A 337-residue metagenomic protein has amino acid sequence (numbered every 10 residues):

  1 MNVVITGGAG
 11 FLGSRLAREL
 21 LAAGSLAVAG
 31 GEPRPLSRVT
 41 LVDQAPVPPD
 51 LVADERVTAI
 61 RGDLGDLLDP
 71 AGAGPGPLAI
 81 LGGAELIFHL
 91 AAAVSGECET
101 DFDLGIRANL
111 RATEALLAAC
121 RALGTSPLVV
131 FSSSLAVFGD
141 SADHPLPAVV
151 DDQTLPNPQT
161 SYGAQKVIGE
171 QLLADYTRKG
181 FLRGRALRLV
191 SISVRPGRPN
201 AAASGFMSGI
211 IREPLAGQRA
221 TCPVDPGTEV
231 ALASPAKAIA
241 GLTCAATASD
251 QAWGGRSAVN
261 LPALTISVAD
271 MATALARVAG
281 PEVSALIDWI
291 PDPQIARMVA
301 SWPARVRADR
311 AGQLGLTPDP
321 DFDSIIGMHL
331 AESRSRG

Functional and structural regions predicted by a protein language model:
M1-L26: N-terminal Rossmann NAD(P)H-binding glycine-rich loop of SDR-like oxidoreductase domains
L36, P291, S301-Q313, T317-G337: Amphipathic terminal alpha-helices
A53-L68: Rossmann-fold cofactor-recognition segment
L64-A108: NAD(P)H-binding glycine-rich loop region in Rossmannoid oxidoreductase-like domains and their noncatalytic homologs
R107, A142-A186, S193: Catalytic helix-loop patch of NAD(P)-dependent Rossmann-fold dehydrogenases
E114-Q159: Conserved Rossmann-fold NAD(P)-dependent oxidoreductase catalytic core, especially the SDR/UDP-sugar
A174-E229, P235-K237: NAD(P)-dependent short-chain dehydrogenase/reductase
P214, K237, G241, A245-A296: Mid/C-terminal beta-alpha module of Rossmann-like enzyme folds, strongest in SDR-family dehydrogenases/epimerases
